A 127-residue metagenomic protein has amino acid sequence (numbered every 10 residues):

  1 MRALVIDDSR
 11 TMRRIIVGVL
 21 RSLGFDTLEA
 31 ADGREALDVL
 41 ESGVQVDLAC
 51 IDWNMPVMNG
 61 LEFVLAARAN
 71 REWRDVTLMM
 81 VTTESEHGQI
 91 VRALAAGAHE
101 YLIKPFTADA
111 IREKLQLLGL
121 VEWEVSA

Functional and structural regions predicted by a protein language model:
R14-S22: Charged docking surfaces used in two-component/phosphorelay signaling
G24-A31, V39: Short hydrophobic/Thr-rich beta-strand motif most characteristic of the beta2 strand and flanking loop of CheY-like
V44-C50: Active-site beta3 strand of CheY-like receiver
M55: Receiver (REC) domain active-site loop signature in two-component systems and cognate sites in sensor histidine kinases
H99: Short, glycine/charged-rich "phosphate-handling" switch motifs in NTP-dependent and phosphotransfer domains
F106-L115: C-terminal output helix
